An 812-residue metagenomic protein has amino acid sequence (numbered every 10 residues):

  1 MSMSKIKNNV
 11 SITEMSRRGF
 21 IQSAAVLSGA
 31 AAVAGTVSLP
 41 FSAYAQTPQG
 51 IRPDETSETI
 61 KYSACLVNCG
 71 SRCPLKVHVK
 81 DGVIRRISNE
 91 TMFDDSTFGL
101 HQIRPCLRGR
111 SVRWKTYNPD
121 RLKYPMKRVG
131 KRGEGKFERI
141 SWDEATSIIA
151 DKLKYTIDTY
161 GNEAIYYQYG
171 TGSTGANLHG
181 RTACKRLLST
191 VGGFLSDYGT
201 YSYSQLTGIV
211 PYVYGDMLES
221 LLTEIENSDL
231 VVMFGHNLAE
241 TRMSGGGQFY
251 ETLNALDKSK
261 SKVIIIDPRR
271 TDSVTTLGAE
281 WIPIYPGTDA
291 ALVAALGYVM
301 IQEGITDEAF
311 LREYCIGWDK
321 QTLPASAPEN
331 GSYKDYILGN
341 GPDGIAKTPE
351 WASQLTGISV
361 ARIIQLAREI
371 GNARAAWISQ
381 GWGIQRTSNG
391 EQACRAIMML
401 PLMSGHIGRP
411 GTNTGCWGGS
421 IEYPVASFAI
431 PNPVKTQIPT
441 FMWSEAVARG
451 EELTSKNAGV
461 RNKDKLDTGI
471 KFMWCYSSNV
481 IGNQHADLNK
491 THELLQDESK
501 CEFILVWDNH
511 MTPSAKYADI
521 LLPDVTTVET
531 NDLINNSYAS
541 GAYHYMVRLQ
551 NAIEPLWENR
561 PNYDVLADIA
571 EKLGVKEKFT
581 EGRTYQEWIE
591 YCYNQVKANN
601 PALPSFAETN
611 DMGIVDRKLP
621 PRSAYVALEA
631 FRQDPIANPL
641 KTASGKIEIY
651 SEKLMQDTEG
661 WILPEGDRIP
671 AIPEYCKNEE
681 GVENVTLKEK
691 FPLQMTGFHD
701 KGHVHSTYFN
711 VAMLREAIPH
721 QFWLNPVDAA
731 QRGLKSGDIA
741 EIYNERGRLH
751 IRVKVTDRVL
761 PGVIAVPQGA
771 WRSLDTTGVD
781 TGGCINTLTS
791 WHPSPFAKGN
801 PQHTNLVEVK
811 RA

Functional and structural regions predicted by a protein language model:
S2-I305, G331, Y336, E350 (+4 more regions): N-terminal export/assembly segments and adjacent metallocofactor-ligating motifs of anaerobic energy-metabolism
S2-K7, G180-I266, A291, P401-Y517 (+2 more regions): Extended redox/cofactor-interaction regions of prokaryotic respiratory oxidoreductases
S23, L27, P125, I148 (+23 more regions): Generic, well-ordered alpha-helical scaffold segments in large soluble proteins
Y124-E144, I305-S359, L549-Y650, I718 (+1 more regions): N-terminal leader/propeptide and maturation segments of large enzyme subunits in energy/redox metabolism and hydrolases
S196, T306-F310, I363-I364, W377-I378 (+8 more regions): Acidic/polar loop patches that form or flank catalytic/metal-binding clefts of enzymes that bind anionic ligands
D272, P513, A518-R548: Flexible glycine/proline-rich, aromatic-decorated loop/lid segments
E329-R449: Active-site phosphate/pyrophosphate-binding segments
Q550-A552, E558-M612, S706-Y708, A712-W723 (+1 more regions): Long, contiguous, secondary-structure-rich segments that constitute the structural scaffold of globular domains
